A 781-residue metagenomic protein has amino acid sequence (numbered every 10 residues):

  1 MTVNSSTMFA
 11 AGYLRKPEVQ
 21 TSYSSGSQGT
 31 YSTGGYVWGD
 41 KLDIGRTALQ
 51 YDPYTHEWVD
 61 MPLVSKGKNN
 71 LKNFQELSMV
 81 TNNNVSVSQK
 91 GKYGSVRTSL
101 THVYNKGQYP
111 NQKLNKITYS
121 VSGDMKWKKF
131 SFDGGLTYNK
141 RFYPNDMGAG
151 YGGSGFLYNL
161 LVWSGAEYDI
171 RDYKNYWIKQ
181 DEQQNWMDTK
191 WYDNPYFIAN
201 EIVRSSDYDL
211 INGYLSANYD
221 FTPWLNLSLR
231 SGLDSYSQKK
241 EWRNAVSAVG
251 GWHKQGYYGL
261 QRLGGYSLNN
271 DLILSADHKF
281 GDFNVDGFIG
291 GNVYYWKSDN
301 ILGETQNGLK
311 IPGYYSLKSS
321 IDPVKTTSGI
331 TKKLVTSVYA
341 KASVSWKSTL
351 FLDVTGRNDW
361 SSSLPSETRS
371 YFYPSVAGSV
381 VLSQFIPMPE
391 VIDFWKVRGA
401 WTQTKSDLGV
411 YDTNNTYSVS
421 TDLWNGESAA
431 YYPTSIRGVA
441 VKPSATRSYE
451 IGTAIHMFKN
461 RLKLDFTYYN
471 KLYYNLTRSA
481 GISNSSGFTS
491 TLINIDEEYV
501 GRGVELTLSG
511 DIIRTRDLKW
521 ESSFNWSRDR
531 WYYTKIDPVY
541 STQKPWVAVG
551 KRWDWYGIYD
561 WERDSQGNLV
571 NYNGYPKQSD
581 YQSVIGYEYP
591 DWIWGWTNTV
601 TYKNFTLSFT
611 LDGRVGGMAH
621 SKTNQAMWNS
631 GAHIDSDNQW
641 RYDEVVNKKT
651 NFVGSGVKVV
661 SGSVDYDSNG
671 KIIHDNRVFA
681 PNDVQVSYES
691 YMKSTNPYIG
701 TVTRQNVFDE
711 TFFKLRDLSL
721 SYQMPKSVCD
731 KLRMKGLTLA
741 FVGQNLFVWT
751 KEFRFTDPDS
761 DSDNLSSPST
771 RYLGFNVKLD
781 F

Functional and structural regions predicted by a protein language model:
M1, V85-Q89, Y119-M125, G213-Y219 (+11 more regions): Residues on the lipid-exposed face of transmembrane beta-strands in outer-membrane beta-barrel proteins
M1-N4, Q75, V80-N82, S95 (+1 more regions): A beta-strand signature from Gram-negative outer-membrane beta-barrel systems, especially the internal plug domain
T2-K66, G107-L114, T118-L210, S228-T336 (+7 more regions): Surface-exposed loop/interface segments of Gram-negative outer-membrane beta-barrel transport/assembly proteins
T55, N73-S78, V85-G91: Outer-membrane beta-barrel initiation region
S86, D124, E521, Y587-V615 (+2 more regions): Conserved C-terminal beta-signal and adjacent last beta-strands/turns of outer-membrane beta-barrel proteins
Q89-Y93, H102, M125-K129, H278-D282 (+6 more regions): A generic beta-sheet turn/junction motif
Y93-V96, K129-F132, W224-L227, D282-V285 (+6 more regions): Repeated loop/turn-to-beta-strand initiation elements of outer-membrane beta-barrel proteins
L114-K126, R369-S379, K735-F747: Short secondary-structure subsegments characteristic of cysteine-rich extracellular domains
